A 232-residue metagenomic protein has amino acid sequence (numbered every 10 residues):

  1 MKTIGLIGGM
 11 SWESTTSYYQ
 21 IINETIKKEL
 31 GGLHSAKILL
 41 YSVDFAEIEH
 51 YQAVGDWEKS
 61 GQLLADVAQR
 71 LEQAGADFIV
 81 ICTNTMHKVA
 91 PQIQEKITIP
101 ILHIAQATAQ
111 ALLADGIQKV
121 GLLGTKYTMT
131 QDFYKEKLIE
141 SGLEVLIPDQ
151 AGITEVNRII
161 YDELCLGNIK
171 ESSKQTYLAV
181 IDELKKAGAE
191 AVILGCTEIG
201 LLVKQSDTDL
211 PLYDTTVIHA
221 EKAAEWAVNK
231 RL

Functional and structural regions predicted by a protein language model:
M1-L232: Non-catalytic structural scaffold of enzyme domains
